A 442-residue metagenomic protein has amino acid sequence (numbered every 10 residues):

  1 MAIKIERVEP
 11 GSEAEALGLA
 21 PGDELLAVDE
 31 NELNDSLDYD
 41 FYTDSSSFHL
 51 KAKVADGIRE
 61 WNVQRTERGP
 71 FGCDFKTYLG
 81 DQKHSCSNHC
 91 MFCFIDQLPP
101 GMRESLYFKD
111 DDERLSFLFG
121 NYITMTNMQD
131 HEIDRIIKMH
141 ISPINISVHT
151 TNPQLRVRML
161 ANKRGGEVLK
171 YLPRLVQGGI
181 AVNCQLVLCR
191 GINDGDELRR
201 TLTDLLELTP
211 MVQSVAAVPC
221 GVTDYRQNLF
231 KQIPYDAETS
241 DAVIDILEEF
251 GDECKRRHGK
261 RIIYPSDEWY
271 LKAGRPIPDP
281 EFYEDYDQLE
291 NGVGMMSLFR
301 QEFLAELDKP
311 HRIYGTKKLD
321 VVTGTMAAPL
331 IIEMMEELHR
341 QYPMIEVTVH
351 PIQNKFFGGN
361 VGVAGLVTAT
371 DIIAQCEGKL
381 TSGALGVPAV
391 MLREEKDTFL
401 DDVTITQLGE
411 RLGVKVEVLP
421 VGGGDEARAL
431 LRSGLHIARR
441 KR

Functional and structural regions predicted by a protein language model:
M1-E9: PDZ/PDZ-like groove recognition
K4, G274-R442: Radical SAM enzyme core and accessory elements
A14-N34: Conserved PDZ fold ligand-binding element
A27-K51: PDZ domains, with a preference for the canonical peptide-binding region formed by the helix
D56-I58, R65-M211, G221-F250: Conserved Radical SAM active-site core
P143-N145, A181-N183, S214-A216, I262-Y264 (+1 more regions): Structural preference for beta-strand elements that scaffold enzyme active sites
G191-I192, V212-E238, H258-E281, Q353-G359 (+1 more regions): Flexible glycine/acidic-rich beta-alpha junction loops that bind and position SAM and/or redox cofactors in anaerobic
